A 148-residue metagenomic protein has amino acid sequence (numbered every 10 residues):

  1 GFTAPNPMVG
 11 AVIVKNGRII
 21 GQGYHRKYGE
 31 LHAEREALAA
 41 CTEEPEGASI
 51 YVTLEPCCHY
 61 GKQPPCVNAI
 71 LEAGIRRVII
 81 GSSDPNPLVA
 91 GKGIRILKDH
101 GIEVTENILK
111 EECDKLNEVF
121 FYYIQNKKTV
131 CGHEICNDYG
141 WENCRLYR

Functional and structural regions predicted by a protein language model:
G1-G47, V52-L54: Glycine/alanine-rich phosphate-binding loops at beta-alpha junctions
F2, N16, Y60-R148: Zinc-dependent deaminase
L31, I50-A69: Local cysteine-cluster metal-coordination motifs and their immediate loop/turn environment, predominantly Fe-S cluster
